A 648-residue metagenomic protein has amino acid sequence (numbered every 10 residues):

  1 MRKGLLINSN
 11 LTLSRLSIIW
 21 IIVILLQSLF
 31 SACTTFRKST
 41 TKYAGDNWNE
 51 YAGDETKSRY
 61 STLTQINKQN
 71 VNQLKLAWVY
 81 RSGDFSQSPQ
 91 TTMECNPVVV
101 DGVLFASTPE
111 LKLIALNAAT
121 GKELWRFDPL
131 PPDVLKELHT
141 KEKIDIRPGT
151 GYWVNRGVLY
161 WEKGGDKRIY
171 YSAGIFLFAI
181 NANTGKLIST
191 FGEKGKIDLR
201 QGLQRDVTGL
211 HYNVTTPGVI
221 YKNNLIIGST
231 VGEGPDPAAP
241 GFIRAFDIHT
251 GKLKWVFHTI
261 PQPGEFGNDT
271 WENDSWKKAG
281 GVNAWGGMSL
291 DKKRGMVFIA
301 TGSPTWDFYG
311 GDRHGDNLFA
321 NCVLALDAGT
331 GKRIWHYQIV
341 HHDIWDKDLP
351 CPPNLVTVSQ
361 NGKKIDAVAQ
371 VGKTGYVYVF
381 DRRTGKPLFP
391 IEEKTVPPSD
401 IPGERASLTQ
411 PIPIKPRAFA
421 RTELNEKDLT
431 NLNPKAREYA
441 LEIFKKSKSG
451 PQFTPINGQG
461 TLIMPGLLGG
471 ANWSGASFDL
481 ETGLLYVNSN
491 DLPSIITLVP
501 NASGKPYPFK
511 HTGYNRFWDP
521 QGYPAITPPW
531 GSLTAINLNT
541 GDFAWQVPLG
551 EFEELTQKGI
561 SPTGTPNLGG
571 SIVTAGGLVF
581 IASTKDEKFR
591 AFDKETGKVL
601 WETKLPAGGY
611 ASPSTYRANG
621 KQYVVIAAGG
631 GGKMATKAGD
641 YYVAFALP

Functional and structural regions predicted by a protein language model:
S31-A32: C-terminal motif of bacterial Sec signal peptides marking the signal peptidase cleavage site
T40-A77, T259-F266, P434-N457, F543: Blade/loop signatures of beta-propeller domains
W48-A52, Q90-E110, I146-L177, L210-P235 (+11 more regions): Repeat-blade elements of multi-bladed beta-propeller folds
Y60-G164, Y171-A173, L177-S189, E193: N-terminal cofactor/phosphate-binding cores enriched in small/glycine residues, especially glycine-rich loops such as
Y80-N96, R126-E162, E193-P217, H258-G287 (+9 more regions): Extracytoplasmic beta-rich repeat domains
P240-K252, D316-T330, G531-N537, D640-P648: Beta-propeller blade signature
N354-S399: Phosphate/diphosphate-binding loops
A525, P529-T534, L538, G559-K594: Loop/turn-rich, solvent-exposed surfaces of beta-rich toroidal or solenoidal domains
